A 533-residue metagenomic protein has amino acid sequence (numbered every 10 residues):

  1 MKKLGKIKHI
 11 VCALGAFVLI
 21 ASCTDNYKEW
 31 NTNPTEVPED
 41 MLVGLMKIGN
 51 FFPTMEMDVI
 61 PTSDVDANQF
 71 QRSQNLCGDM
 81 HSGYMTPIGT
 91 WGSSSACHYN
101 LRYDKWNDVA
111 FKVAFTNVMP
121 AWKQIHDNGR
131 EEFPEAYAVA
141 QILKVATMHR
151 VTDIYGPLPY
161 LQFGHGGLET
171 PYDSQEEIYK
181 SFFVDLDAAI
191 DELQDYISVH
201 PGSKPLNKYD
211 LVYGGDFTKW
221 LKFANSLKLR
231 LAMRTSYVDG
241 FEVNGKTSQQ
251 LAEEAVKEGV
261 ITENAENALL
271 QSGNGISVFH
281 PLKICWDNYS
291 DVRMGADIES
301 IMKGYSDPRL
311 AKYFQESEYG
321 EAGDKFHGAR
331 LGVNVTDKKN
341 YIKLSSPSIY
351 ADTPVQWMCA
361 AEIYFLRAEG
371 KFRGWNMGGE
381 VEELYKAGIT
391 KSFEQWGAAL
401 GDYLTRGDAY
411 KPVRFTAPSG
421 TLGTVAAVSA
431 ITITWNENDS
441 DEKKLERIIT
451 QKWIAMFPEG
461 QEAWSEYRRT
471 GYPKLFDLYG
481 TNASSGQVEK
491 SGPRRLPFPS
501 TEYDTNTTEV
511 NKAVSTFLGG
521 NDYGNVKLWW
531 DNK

Functional and structural regions predicted by a protein language model:
M1-A21: Sec-dependent bacterial lipoprotein signal peptides
F17, D58, T62, K391: Phosphate/oxyanion-binding loops and surfaces in catalytic or ligand/nucleic-acid-binding neighborhoods
C23-G83, Q124, P473, S485-K533: Membrane-proximal, proline-rich intrinsically disordered regions
N31, L344-S346, T424-S429: Short acidic (Asp/Glu) and glycine-rich catalytic loops that position anionic groups and cofactors
L42, T86-L143, T147-D402, E437-E446 (+1 more regions): Structured, solvent-exposed acidic/aromatic patches
A67-Q71, Y313-E316, G460-R469: Short coil/turn segments at secondary-structure boundaries
G397-K533: C-terminal functional modules
